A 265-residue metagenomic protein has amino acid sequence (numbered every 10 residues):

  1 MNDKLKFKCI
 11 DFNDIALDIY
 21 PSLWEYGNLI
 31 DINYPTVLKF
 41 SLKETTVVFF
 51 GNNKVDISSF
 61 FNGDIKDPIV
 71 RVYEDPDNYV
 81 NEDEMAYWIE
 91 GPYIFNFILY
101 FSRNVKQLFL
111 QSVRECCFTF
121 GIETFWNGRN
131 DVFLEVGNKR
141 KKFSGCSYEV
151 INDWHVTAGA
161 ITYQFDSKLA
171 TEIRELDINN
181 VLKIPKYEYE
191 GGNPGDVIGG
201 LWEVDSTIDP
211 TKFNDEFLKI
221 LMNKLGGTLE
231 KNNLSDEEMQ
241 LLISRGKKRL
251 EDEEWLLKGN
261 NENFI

Functional and structural regions predicted by a protein language model:
M1-N104: N-terminal lobe of the biotin/lipoate ligase/transferase fold
T36, T45, N130, T157-G159 (+1 more regions): Structural beta-strand/beta-sheet cores of well-ordered domains, especially the beta-sheet scaffolds that support
S41, I89-G91, W126, D153-H155 (+1 more regions): A short, structural micro-pattern
F49-G51, L134-E135, T162-Q164: Short beta-strand-to-turn element immediately C-terminal to the catalytic PLP-Schiff-base lysine in fold type I
E90, V136-K141: A short, glycine/Asx- and small/polar-enriched loop/turn that sits immediately N-terminal to a beta-strand
F95-F97, D131-V132, G159-I161, F217: A structural signal for short, well-ordered beta-strand segments
S102-N104, L110-E123, K139-F264: Long, positively charged amphipathic alpha-helical accessory segments at protein N-termini or as interdomain linkers
I122-F133: A short glycine-rich, hydrophobically flanked beta-strand micro-motif that places a catalytic Asp/Glu for divalent metal
